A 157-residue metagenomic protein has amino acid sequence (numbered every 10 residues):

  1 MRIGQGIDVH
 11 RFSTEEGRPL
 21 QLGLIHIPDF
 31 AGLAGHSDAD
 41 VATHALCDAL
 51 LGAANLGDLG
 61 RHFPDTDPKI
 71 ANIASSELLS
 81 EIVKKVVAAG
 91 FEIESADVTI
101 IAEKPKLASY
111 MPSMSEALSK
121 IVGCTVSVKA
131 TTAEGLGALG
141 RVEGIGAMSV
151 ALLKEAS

Functional and structural regions predicted by a protein language model:
E15, P19-P28: Polyampholytic, low-complexity intrinsically disordered segments
I27-S37, D65-I70, G135-L139: A short glycine/serine-rich beta->alpha loop
A42, L46, L50: Active-site His/Glu-centered metal-binding helix of metallohydrolases
A49-E92: Glycine- and Gly-Pro-enriched alpha-helical subdomains that act as flexible, kink-prone "lid/hinge" or packing modules
S95-K106, Y110-G140: Short, conserved loop-to-beta-strand elements that form functional interface hotspots
L139-S157: C-terminal edge-of-domain segments
